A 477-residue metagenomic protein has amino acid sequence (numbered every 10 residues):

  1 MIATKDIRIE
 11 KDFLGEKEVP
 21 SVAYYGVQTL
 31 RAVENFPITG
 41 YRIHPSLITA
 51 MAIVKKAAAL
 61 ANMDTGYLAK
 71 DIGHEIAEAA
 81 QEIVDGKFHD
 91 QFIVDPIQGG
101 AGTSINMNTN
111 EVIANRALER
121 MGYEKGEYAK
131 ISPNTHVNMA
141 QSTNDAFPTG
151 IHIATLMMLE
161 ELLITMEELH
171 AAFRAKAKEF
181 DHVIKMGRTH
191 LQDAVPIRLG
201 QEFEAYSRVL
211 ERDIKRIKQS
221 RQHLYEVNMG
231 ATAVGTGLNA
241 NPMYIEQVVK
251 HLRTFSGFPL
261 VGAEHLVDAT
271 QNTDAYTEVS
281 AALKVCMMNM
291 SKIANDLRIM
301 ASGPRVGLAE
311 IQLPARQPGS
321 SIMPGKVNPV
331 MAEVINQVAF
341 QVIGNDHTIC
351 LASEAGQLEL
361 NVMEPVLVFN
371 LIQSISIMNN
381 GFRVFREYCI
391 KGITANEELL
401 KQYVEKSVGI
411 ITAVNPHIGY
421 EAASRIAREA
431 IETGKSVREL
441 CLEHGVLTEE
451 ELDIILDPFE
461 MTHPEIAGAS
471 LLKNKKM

Functional and structural regions predicted by a protein language model:
M1-M477: Conserved, well-structured ligand/cofactor-binding cores
